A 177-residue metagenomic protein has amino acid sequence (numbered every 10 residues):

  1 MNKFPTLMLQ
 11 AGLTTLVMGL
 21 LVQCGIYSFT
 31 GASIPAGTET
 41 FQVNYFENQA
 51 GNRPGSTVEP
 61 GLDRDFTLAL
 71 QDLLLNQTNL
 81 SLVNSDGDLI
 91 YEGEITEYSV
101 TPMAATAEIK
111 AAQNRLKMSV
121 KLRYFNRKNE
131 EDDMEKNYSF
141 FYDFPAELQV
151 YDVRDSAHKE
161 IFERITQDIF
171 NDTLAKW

Functional and structural regions predicted by a protein language model:
M1-C24: Sec-dependent bacterial lipoprotein signal peptides
G12, I34-G37, I109-A112: Short, surface-exposed loop and linker segments with low hydrophobicity and enrichment for Pro/Ser/Thr
T14-T15, T38-N44, G61, T67 (+3 more regions): Solvent-exposed, well-ordered amphipathic alpha-helical segments that flank/support binding or catalytic loops
V22-L68, D72, N79, N171-W177: A structural "domain/chain start" motif
R53-P60, L148-S156: Second-shell loop/turn segments in exported
N76-D133, N137, F141-D155: Surface-exposed short loop/turn segments
R154-W177: Compositionally biased, intrinsically disordered linkers/stalks adjacent to structured regions
